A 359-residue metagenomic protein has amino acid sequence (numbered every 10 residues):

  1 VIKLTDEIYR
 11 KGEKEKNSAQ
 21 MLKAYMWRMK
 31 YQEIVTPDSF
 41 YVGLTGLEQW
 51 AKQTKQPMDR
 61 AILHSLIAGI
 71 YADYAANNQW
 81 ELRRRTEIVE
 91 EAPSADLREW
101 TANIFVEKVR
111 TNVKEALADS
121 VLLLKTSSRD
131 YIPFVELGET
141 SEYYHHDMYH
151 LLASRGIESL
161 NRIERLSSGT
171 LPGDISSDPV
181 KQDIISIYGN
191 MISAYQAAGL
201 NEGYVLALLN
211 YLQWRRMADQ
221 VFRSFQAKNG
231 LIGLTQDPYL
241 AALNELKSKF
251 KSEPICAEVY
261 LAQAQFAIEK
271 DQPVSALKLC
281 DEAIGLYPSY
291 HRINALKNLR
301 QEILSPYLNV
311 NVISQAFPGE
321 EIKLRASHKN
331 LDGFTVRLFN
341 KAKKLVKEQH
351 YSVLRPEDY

Functional and structural regions predicted by a protein language model:
V1-R28, V35-Y359: N-terminal, cleavable Sec-dependent signal peptides of secreted/periplasmic/extracellular proteins
